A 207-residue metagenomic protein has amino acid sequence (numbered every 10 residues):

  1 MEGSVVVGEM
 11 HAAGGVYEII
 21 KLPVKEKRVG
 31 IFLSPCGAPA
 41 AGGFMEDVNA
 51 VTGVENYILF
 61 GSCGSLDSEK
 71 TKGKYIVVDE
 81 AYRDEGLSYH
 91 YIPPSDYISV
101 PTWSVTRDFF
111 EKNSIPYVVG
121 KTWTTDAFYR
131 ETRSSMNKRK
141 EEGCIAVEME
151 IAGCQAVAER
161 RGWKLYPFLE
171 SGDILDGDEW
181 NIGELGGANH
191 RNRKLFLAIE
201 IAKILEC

Functional and structural regions predicted by a protein language model:
M1-V100, S104: Metabolite-binding pocket within alpha/beta catalytic cores that recognizes anionic/polar moieties
V6-H11, I115-G120, C207: Flexible, glycine/charged-enriched surface loops at secondary-structure junctions
G64, W123-F128, G153, E170-I174: Glycine-rich beta-alpha junction loops
S95-G143: Active-site rim beta-loop-alpha module in soluble metabolic enzymes
V105-N113, V157, L197-L205: Generic non-transmembrane alpha-helical segments
A152-G187: Zn-dependent metallopeptidase/amidohydrolase metal-coordination segment
G177-C207: His/Asp/Glu-rich mid-to-C-terminal helical/loop segments that flank catalytic regions of hydrolases
